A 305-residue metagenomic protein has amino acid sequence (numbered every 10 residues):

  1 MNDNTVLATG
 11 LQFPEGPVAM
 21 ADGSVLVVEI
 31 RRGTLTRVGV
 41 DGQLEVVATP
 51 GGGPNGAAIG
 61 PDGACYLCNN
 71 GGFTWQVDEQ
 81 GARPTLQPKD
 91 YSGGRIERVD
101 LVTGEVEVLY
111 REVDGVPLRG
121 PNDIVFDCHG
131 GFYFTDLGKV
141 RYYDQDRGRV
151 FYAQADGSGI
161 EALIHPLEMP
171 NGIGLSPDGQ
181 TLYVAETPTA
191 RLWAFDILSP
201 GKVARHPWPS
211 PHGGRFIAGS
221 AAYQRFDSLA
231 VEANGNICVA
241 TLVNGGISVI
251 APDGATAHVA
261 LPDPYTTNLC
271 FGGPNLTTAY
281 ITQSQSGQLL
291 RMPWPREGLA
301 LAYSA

Functional and structural regions predicted by a protein language model:
M1-A305: Sequence-structural signature of mature extracellular/luminal beta-sheet repeat domains, prominently beta-propellers
